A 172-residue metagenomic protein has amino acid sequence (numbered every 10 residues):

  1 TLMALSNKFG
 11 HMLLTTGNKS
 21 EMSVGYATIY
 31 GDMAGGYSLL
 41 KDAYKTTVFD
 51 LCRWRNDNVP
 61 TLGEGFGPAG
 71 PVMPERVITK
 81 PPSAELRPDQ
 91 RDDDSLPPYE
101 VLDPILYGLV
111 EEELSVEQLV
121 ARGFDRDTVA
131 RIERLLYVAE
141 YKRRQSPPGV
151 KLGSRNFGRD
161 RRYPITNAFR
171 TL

Functional and structural regions predicted by a protein language model:
T1-L172: ATP/NTP-dependent adenylation/nucleotidyl-transfer catalytic domains that generate, transfer, or process NMP-activated
